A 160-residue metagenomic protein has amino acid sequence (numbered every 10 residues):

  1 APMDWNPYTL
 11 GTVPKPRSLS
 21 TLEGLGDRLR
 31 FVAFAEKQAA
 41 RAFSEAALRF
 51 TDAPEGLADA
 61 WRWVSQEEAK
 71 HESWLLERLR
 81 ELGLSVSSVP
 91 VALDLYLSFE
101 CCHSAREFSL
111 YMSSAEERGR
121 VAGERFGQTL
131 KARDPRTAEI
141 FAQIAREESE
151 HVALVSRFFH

Functional and structural regions predicted by a protein language model:
A1-H160: Non-heme di-metal
